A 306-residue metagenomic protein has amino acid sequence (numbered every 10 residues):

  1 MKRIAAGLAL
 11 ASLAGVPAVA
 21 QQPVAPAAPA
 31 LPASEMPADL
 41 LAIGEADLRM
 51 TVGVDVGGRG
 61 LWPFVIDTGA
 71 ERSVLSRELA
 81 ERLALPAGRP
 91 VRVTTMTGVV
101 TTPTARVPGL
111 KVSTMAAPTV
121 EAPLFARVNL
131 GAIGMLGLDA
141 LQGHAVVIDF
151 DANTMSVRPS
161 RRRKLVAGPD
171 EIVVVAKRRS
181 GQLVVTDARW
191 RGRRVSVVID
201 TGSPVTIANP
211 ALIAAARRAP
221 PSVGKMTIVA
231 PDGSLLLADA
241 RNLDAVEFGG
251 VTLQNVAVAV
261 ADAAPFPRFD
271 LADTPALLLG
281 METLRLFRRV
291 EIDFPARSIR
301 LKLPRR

Functional and structural regions predicted by a protein language model:
M1-L8: Bacterial N-terminal signal peptides that target proteins for export
L8-L10, P17-R306: Pepsin/retropepsin-fold aspartyl endopeptidases
